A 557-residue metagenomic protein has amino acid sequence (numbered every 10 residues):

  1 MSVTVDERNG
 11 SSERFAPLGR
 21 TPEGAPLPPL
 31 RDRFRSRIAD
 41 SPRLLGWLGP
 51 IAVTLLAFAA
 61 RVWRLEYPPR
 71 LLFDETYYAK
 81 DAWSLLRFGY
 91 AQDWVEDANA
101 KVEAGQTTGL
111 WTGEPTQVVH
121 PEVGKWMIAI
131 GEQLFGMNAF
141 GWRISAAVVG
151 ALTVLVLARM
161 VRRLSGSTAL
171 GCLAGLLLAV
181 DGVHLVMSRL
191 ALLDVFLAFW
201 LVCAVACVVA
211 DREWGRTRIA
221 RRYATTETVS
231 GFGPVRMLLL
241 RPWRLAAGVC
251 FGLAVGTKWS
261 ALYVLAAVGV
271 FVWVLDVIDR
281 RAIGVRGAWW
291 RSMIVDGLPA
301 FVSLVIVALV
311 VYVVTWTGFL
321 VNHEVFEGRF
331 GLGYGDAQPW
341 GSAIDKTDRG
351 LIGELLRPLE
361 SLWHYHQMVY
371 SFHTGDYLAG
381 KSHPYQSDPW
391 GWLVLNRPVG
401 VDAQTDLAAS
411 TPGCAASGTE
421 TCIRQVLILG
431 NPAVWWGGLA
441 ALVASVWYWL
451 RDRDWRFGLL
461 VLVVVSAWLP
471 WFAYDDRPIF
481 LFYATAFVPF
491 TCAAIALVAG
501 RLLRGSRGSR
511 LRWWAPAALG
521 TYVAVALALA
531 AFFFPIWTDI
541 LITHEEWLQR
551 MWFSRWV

Functional and structural regions predicted by a protein language model:
M1-A60, V295-A308, W513-G520: Start-transfer (signal-anchor) and selected internal transmembrane alpha helices of multi-pass inner/ER membrane
S2-E7, V235-W243, D276-V277, G287-W290 (+2 more regions): Transmembrane helical bundles and short interhelical boundary loops of multi-pass, membrane-embedded
E23-G24, R35, L164-S165, A204-W243 (+1 more regions): Membrane-interface transmembrane helices that cradle and orient dolichyl/undecaprenyl
I38, W47, A52-V53, L157-V180 (+4 more regions): Transmembrane-helix signature of polytopic, membrane-embedded enzymes that assemble or transfer cell-envelope glycans
A57, A174-A179, V186, F251 (+1 more regions): Short helix- or helix-capping micro-motifs that position conserved polar/aromatic residues at function-defining sites
L65-E103, V311-R397, E546-M551: Aromatic-rich transmembrane-lumenal/periplasmic boundary elements in polytopic membrane proteins
L71-L72, W142, A146, V186-F196 (+1 more regions): Short acidic/glycine- and proline-prone juxtamembrane loop motifs at membrane-interface regions of multi-pass membrane
I144-S165, C203, A441-A444: Transmembrane-helix motifs of polytopic, lipid-linked glycan transferases
